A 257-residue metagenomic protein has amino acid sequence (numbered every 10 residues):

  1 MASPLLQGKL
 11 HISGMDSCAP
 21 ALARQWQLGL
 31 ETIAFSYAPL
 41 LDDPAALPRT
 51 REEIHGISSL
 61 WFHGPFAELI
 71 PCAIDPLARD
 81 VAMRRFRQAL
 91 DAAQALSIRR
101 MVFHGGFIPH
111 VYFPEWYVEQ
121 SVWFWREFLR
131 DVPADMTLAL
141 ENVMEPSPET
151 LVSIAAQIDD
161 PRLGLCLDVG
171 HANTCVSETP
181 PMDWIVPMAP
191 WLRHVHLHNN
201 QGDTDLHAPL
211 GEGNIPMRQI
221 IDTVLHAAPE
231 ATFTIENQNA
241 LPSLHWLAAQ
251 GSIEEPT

Functional and structural regions predicted by a protein language model:
M1-G8, C18-A23, Q88, R99 (+4 more regions): Histidine-acidic metal/acid-base catalytic patches
M1-Q88, T257: N-terminal pre-domain/capping segments
S13-A21, A34-P48, I70-A73, P109-F113 (+4 more regions): Acidic-and-aromatic substrate-binding clefts and catalytic sites of carbohydrate-active enzymes
Q27, S59, T137, G164 (+1 more regions): Hydrophobic "anchor" residues on beta-strands that sit immediately upstream of conserved functional sites
L30, H63, A82, A93 (+6 more regions): Conserved, mostly hydrophobic/aromatic
T50-A67, S121-D135, M217-V224, P229: Alpha-helix-loop-beta-strand connector modules within alpha/beta enzyme cores
H63-A67, F103-F107, H198-N200: Short loop/turn segments at strand-loop or loop-helix junctions that form parts of catalytic or ligand-binding pockets
C72-G164: Active-site acidic/histidine proton-transfer and metal-coordination neighborhood in alpha/beta enzyme cores
